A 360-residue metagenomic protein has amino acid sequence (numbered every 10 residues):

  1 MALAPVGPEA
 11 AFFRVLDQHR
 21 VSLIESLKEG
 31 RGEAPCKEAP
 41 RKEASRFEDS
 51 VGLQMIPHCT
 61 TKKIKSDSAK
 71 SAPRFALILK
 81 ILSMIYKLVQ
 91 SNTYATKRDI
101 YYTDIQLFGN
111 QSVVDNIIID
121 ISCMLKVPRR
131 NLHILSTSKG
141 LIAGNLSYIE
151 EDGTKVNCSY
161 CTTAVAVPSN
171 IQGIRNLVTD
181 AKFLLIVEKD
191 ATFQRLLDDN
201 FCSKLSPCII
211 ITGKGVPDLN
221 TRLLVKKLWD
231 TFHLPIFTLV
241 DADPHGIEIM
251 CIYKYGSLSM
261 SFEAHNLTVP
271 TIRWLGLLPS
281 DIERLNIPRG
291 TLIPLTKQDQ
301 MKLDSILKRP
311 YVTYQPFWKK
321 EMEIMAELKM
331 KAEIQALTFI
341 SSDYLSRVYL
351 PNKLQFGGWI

Functional and structural regions predicted by a protein language model:
M1-F237, P244-I360: Nucleic-acid enzyme cleavage-core boundary/entry regions
